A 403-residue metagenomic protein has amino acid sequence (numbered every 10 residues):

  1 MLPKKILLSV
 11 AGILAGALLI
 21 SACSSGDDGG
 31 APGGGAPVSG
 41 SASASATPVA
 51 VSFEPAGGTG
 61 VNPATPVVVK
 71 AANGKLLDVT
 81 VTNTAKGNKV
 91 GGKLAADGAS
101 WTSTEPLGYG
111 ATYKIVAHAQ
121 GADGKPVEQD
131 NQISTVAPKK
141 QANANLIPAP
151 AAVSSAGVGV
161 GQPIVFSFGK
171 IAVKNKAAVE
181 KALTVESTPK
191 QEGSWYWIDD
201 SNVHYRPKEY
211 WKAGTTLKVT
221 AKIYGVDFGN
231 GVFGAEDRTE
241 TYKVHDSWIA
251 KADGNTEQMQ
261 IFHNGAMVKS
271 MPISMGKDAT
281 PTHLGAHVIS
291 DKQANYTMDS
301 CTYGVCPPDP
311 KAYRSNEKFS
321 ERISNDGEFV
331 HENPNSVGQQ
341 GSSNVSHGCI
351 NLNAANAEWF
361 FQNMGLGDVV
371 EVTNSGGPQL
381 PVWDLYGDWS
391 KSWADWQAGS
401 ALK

Functional and structural regions predicted by a protein language model:
L2-D246, I273: Acidic, low-complexity Ser/Thr/Gly/Pro-rich repeat segments typical of extracellular/periplasmic and surface-exposed
S52, V68-K70, K114, V165-S167 (+6 more regions): Soluble periplasmic/extracytoplasmic beta-strand elements of cell-envelope proteins
V68, K114-V116, D130, V165 (+7 more regions): Extracytoplasmic/secreted envelope proteins and their assembly/folding machinery, especially bacterial periplasmic
Q141-N143, P150-A151, W248-T256, W389-K403: Short peripheral tails and domain-boundary helices/loops at the edges of structured domains
V160, L284, C301-K403: Exported/periplasmic cell-wall-interacting domains
S167, I171, F262, N295-Y296 (+2 more regions): Structured segments of extracytoplasmic/periplasmic soluble domains in secreted or envelope-associated proteins
V203, V244, K251-G254, N351-N356: Short, glycine/acidic-rich beta->alpha junctions
G231-G338: Gly/Pro-biased beta-strand-loop elements
